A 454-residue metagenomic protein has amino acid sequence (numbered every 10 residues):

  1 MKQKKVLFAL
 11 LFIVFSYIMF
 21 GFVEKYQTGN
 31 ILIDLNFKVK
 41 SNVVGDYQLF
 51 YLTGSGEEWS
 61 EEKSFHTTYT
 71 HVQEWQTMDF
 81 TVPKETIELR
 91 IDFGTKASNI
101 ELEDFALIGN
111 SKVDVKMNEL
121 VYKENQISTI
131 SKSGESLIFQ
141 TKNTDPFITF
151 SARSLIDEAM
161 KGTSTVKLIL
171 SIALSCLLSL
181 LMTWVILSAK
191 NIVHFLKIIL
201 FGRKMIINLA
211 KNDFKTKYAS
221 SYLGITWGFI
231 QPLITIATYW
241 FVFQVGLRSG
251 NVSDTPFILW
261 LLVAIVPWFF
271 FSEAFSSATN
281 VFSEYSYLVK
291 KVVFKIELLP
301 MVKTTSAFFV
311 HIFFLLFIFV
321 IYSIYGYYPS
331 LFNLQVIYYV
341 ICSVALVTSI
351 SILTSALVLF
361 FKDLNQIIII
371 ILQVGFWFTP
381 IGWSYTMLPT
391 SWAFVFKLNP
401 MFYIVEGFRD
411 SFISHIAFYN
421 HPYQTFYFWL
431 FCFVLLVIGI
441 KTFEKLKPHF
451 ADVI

Functional and structural regions predicted by a protein language model:
K2-I18, S164-I454: Hydrophobic transmembrane alpha-helices and immediately adjacent juxtamembrane helices of multi-pass inner-membrane
S16-L32, S188: Membrane-interface motif at the C-terminal end of an N-terminal transmembrane signal
N30-F37, V82-I91: Noncatalytic modules at the cell exterior or secretory-pathway interfaces, chiefly beta-strand-rich lectin/adhesion
D46-E58: Short beta-strand segments and strand-loop junctions that repeat across beta-rich extracellular domains
G56-E85, Y122-S136: Extracellular carbohydrate recognition and processing domains and analogous Trp-centered ligand-binding platforms
I91-S98: Short beta-strand-plus-loop segments that form exposed binding edges in beta-rich domains
Q140-L170: Short, aromatic-rich amphipathic segments at membrane interfaces that lie adjacent to a transmembrane helix or signal
